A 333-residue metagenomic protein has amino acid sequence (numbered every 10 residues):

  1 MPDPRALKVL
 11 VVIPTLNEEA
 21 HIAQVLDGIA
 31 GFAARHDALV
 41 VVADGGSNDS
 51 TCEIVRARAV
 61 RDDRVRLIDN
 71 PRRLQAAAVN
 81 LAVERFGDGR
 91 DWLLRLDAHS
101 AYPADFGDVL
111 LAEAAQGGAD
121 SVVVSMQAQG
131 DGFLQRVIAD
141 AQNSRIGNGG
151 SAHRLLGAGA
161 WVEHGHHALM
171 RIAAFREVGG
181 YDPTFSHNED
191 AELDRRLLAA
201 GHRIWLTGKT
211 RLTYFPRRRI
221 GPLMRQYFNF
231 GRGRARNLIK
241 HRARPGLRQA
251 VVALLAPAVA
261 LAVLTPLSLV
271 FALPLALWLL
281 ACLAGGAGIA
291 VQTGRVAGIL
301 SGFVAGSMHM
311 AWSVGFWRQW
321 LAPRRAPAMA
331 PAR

Functional and structural regions predicted by a protein language model:
D27-D37: Short, acidic, metal-binding catalytic loop of nucleotide-sugar glycosyltransferases
D44-E53, R72, S100-P103: A conserved acidic beta->alpha catalytic loop
N70-D88, V109: Glycine-rich, basic loop-to-helix element that forms the pyrophosphate-binding segment of sugar-nucleotide handling
R90-A101: Short beta-strand-to-loop acidic/aromatic patch adjacent to the donor-nucleotide binding site
A104-R136: Conserved donor NDP-sugar-binding/catalytic core segment of glycosyltransferases
A114, D182-P245: Catalytic donor/gating beta->alpha subdomain of glycosyltransferases that bind UDP-sugars
V124-G130, A139-W161, G165-H167, K240: Short, flexible, basic/aromatic active-site loop/helix in glycosyltransferases
L254-R325: Membrane-embedded multi-pass helical conduit in multi-pass membrane proteins, especially envelope-biosynthetic
